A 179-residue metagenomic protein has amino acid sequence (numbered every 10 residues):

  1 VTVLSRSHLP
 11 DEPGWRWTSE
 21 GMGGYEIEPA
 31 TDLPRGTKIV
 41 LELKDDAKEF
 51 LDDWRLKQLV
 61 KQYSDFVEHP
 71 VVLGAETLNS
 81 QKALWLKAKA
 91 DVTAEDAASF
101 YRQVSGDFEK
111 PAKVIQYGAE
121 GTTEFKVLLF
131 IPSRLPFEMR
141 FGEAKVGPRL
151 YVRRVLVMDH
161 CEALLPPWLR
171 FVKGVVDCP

Functional and structural regions predicted by a protein language model:
V1-L84, P148, V152: GHKL-type ATPase core
W54, H69, G74, N79-D177: GHKL/Histidine-kinase-like ATPase module
